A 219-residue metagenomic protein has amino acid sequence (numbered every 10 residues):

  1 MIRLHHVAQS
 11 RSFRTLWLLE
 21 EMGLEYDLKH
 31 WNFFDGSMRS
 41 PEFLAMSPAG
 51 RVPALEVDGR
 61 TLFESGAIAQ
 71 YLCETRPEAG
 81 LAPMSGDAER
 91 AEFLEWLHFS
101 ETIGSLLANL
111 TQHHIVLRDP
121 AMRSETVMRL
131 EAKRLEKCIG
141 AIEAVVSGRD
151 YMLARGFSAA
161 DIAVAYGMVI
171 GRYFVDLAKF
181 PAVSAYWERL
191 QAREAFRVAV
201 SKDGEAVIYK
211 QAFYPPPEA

Functional and structural regions predicted by a protein language model:
M1-R129, P217-E218: GST-like domain detector, emphasizing the conserved glutathione-binding G-site in the N-terminal thioredoxin-like
L19, L55, I68, I142 (+2 more regions): Residue-level signal for nonpolar/aromatic packing positions in well-ordered secondary structure
F33-F34, A160, G204: Conserved beta-strand edge residues that scaffold enzyme active sites
C73, G167-M168, V200: Active-site-flanking alpha-helical
A79-M84, L106-N109, Y151-R155, R197-K202 (+1 more regions): Short, hydrophobic secondary-structure boundary micro-motifs
S100-A192: GST-like fold's C-terminal all-alpha helical module
D203-A219: Acidic/histidine-enriched, glycine/proline-rich intrinsically disordered or flexible terminal extensions
